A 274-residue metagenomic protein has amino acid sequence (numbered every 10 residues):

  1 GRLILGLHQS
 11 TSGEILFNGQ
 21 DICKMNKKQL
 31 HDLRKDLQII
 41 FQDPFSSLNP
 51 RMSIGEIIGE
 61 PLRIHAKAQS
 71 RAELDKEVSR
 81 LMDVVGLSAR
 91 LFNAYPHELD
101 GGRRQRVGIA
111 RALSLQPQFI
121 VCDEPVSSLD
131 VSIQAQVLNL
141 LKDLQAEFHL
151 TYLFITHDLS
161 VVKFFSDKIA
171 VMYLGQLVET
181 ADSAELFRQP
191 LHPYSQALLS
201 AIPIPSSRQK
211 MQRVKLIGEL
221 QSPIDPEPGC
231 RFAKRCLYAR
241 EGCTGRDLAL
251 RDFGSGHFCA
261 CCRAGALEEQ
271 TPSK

Functional and structural regions predicted by a protein language model:
L5: Helix-to-loop junction immediately C-terminal to a conserved catalytic motif
G13-D21, L33: Conserved ABC transporter NBD signature motif
D21, A72-R90, Q196-S200: Conserved ABC ATPase "signature" region
Y95-L99, R103: Conserved ABC ATPase signature
S114-Q118: A short, proline-enriched helix->beta-strand linker immediately N-terminal to the Walker B motif in ABC-type P-loop
V121, P125, L129, I133-M211: P-loop NTP-binding/switch modules centered on Walker-like glycine-rich loops
D182-K274: Short catalytic/signature loops enriched in Gly
